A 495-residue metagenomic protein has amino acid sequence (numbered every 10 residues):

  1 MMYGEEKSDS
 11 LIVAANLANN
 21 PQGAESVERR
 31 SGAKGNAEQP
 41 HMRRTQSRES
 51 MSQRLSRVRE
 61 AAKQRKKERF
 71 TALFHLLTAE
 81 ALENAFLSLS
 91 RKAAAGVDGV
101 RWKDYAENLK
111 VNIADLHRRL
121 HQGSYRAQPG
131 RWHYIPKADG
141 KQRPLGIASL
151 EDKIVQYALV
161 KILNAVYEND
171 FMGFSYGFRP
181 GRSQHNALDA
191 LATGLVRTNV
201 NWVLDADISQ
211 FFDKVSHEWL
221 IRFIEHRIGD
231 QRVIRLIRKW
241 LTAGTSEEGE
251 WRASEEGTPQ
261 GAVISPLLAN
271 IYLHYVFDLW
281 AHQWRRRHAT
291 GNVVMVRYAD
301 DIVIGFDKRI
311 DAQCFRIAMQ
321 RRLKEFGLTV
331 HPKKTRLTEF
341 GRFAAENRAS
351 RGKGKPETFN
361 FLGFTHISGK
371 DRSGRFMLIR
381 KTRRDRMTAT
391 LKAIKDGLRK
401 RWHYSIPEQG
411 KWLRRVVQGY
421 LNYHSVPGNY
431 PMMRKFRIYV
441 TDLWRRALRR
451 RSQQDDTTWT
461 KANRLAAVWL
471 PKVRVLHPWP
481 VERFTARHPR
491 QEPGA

Functional and structural regions predicted by a protein language model:
M1-A495: Non-catalytic terminal/accessory segments
